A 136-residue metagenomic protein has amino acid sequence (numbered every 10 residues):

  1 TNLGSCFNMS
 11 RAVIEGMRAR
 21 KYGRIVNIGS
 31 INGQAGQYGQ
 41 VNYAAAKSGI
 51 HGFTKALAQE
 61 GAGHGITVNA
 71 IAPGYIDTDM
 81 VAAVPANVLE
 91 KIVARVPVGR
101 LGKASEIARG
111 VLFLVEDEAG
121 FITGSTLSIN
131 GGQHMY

Functional and structural regions predicted by a protein language model:
S10, A46, T54: Active-site helix of classical SDR
E15, Q59-G63, G120: Alpha-helical segment proximal to the catalytic Tyr-Lys
S30: Residue(s) in the substrate-gating loop at a strand-loop-helix junction that position the organic substrate next
A35-V41, G63-H64, G99, D117: Active-site loop immediately N-terminal to the catalytic Tyr-X3-Lys motif of short-chain dehydrogenase/reductase
A35-Y38, L112, T123-Y136: Short C-terminal tail/terminal secondary-structure segment of NAD(P)H-dependent dehydrogenase/reductase domains
H51, A72-A83: Short, flexible catalytic-loop segment of classical short-chain dehydrogenase/reductase
V96-I107, E118: A conserved structural motif in NAD(P)-dependent oxidoreductases
